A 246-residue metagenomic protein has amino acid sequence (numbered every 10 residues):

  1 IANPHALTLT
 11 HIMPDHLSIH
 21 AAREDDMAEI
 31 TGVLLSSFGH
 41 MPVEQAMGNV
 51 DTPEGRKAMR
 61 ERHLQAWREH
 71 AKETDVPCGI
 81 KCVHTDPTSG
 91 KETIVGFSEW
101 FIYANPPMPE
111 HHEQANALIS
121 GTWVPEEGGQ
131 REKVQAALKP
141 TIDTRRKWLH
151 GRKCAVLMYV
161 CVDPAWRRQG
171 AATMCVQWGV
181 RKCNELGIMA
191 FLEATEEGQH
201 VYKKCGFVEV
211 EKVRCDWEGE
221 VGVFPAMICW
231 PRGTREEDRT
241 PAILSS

Functional and structural regions predicted by a protein language model:
S18-G32, V43: A short beta-loop-alpha structural element at the N-terminal edge of CoA-dependent acyl/N-acetyltransferase catalytic
H40-Q65: Conserved GNAT-fold acetyl-CoA-binding loop/helix
A58-T85, N105-M108, G129-K133, H150-V156: A short helix-loop-beta-strand connector motif used in the catalytic cores of GNAT acetyltransferases and, in some
S89-C161, R167, C215-G222, T234-S246: Conserved acyl-donor/pantetheine-binding loop and adjacent beta-alpha core of acyl/acetyltransferases and related
I94-G96, A172, E211: A structural microfeature
K153-A155, K182-A194: Conserved GNAT acetyl-CoA-binding A-motif
V162, R168-R181, K204: Conserved acetyl-CoA-binding loop-helix of GNAT-fold acetyltransferases
C205-K212: Conserved acetyl-CoA-binding loop of GNAT-fold acetyltransferases
